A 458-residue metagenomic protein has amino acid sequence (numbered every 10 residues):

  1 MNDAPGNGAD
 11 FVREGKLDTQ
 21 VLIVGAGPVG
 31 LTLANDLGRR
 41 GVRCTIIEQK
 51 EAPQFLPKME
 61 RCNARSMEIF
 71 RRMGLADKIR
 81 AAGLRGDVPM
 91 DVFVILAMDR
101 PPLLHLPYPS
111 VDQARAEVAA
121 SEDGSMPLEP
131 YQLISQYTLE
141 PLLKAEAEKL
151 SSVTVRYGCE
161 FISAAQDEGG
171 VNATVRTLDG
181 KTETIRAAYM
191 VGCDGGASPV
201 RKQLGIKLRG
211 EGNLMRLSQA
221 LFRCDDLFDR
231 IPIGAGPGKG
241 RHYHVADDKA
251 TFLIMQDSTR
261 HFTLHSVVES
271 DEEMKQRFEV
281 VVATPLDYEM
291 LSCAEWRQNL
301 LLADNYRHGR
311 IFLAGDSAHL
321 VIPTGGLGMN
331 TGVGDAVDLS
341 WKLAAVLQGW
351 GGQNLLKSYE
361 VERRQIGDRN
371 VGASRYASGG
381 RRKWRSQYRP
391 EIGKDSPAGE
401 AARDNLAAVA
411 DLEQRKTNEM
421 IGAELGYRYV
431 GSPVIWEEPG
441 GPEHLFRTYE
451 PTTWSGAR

Functional and structural regions predicted by a protein language model:
M1-L22, D36-R40: Extreme N-terminal leader/targeting segments of oxidoreductases
L17-T19, D179-Y189: Core beta-strand elements of the Rossmann-like FAD/NAD(P) dinucleotide-binding domain in flavoenzyme oxidoreductases
G25-A34, L143, G192, M290-Y376: Conserved mid-domain beta->alpha element of the FAD-binding
G38-M59: Glycine-rich FAD pyrophosphate-binding loop
F55-K58, C62-E146, V245-A246, Q256: Active-site-adjacent segment of FAD-dependent monooxygenases/related oxidoreductases
A145, Y189, C193-L300: Conserved FAD-binding catalytic core of PHBH/FMO-like flavoproteins
Y157-V171: A conserved short coil-to-beta-strand element within the FAD-binding core of flavoproteins
A344-A457: C-terminal helical "tail/cap" subdomain of flavin- and related membrane-associated enzymes
